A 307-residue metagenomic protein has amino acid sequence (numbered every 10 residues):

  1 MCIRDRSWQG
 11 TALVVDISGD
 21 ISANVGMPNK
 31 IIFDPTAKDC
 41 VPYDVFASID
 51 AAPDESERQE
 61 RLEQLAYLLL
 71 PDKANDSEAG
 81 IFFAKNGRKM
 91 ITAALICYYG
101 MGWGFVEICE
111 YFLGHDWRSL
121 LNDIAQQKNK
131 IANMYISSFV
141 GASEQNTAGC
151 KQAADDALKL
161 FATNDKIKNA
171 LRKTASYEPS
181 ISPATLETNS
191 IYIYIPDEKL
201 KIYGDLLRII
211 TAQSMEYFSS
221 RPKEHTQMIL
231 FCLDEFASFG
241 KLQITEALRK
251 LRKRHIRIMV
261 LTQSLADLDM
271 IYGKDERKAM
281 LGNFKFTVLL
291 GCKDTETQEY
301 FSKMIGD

Functional and structural regions predicted by a protein language model:
I3-R257, Y272-K274, K293: P-loop NTPase motor domains
L248-K250, R254-D307: Conserved ATP-driven motor cores of ASCE-family P-loop NTPases powering translocation/secretion/packaging/pilus
